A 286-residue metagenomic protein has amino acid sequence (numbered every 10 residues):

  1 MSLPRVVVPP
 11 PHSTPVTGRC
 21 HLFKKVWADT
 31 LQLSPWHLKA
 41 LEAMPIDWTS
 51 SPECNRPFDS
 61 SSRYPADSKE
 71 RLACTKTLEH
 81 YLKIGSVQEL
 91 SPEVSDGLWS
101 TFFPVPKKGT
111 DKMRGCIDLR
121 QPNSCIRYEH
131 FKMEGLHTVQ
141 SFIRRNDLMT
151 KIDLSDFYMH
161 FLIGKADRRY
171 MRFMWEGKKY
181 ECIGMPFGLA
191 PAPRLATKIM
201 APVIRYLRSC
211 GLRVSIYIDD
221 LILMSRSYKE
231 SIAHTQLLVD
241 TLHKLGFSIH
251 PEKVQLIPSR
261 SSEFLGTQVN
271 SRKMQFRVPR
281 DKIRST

Functional and structural regions predicted by a protein language model:
M1-F131, K178, S215-D220: Reverse-transcribing Pol proteins
I46, Y81, F102, D118 (+9 more regions): Mobile genetic element proteins and their domesticated derivatives, centered on retroelements and DNA transposons
R63-L72, V87-D96, K107-K108, C125-E129 (+5 more regions): Conserved, non-catalytic sequence blocks in retroelement Pol enzymes and Pol-derived host proteins
Y81, K112-R114, D147, Y158 (+1 more regions): Conserved pre-motif C helix in the palm subdomain of viral-like polymerases
G109-N123, V139-I163: Conserved catalytic palm subdomain of right-hand nucleotidyl-transferase polymerases, strongest for RNA-directed enzymes
K112-G115, S124-R127, M159-L162, M171 (+4 more regions): Short helix/loop capping segments that flank catalytic or ligand/cofactor-binding pockets
R127, E181-I183, V239-D240, L245-T286: A conserved non-catalytic segment of reverse transcriptases and RNA-directed RNA polymerases corresponding to the late
P193-L242, P251: Active-site palm subdomain of RNA-directed nucleic acid polymerases
